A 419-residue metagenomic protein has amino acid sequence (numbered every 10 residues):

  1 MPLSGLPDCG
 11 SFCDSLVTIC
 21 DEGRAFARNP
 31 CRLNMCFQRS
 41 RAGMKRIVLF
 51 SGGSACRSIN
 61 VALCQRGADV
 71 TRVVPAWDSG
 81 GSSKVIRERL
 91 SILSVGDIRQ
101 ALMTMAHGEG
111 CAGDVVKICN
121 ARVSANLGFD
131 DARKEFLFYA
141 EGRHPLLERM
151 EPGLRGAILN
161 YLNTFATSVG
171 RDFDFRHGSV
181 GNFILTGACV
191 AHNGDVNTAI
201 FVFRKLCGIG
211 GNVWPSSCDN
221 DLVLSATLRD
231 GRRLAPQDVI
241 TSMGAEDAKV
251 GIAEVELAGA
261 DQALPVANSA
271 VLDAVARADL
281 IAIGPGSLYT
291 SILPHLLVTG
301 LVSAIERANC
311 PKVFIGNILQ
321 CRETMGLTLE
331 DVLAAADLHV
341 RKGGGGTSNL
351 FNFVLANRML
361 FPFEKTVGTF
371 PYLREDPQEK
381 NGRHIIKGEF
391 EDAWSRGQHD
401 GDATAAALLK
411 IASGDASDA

Functional and structural regions predicted by a protein language model:
P2-P7, G23, R28-N29: Intrinsically disordered, low-complexity segments enriched in serine/proline and basic residues
L6, V17-T18, N60, V70: Intrinsically disordered/low-complexity terminal segments and short unstructured peptides
F12-S15, Y161, A407: Charge-rich, solvent-exposed alpha-helical interaction surfaces
C36-A112: Gly/lys/ser-thr-rich phosphate-binding loops in alpha/beta enzymes that coordinate phosphoanhydride or phosphate groups
C36-I47, S54-R72, N182-I281, S287-A419: Conserved catalytic alpha/beta core of Sir2/sirtuin-type deacylases, generalized to analogous enzyme cores that bind
W77-K249, S413-D418: Electropositive, gly/pro-rich neighborhoods at or near active sites that engage anionic ligands
